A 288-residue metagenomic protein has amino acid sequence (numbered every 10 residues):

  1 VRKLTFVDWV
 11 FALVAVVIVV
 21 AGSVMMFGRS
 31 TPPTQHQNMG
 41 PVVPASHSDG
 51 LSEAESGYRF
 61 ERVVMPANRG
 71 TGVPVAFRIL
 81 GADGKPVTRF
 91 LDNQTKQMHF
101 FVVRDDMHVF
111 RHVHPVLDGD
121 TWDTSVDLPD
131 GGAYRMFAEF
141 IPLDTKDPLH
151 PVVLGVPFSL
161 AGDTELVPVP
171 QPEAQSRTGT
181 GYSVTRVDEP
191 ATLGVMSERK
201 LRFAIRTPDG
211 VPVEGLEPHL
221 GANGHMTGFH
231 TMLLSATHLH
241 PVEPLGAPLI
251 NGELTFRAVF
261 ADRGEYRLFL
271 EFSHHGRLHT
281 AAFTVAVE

Functional and structural regions predicted by a protein language model:
V1-E288: Intrinsically disordered, low-complexity terminal tails/loops enriched in metal-binding residues
